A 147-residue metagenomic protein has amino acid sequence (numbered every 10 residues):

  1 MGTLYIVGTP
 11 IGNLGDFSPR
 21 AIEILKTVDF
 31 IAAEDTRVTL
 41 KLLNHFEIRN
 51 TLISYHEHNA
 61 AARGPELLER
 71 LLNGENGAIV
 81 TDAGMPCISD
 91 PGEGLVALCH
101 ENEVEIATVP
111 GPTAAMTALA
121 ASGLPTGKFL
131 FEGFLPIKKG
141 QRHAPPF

Functional and structural regions predicted by a protein language model:
M1-E57: Glycine-rich, flexible N-terminal cofactor/catalytic loop recognition
G2, M116-F147: Beta-strand/loop-alpha-helix module characteristic of Rossmann-like adenine-cofactor folds
G2-L4, G74-A78: Loop/turn-to-beta-strand initiation segments
I11-L14, D82-P86: Short glycine-rich anion-binding loops that position phosphate/pyrophosphate groups of nucleotides and phosphorylated
A33, I106-G111: General beta-strand structural signal in soluble alpha/beta enzymes
I53-A61, L135-K139: Conserved helicase motor
H58-L72, P91: Short phosphate-binding loop-to-helix
C87-N102: Short Gly/Thr/Asp-enriched flexible loops that form oxyanion-binding sites at enzyme active sites
